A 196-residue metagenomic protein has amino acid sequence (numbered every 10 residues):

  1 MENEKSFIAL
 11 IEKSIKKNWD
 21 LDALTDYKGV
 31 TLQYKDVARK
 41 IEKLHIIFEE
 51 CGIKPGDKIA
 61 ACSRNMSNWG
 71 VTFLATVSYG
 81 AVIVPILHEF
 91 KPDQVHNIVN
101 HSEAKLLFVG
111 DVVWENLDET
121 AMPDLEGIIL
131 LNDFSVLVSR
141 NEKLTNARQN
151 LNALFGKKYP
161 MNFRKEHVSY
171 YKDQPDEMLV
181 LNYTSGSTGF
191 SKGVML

Functional and structural regions predicted by a protein language model:
N3, D20-L74, K91-H96: Conserved AMP-binding/adenylate-forming core of the ANL superfamily
L10, C51, S78-G156: Structural core segment of the AMP-binding/adenylate-forming
W19-D20, R148-Y183, F190: Conserved pre-ATP/AMP-binding loop-to-beta segment of ANL
A38-K43, P175, V180, V194-L196: Conserved structural elements of the adenylate-forming
D57, A81, D176-E177: Surface-exposed loop/turn positions
I59, T76, L107, M178 (+1 more regions): Conserved S/T- and glycine-rich ATP-binding loop of Class I adenylate-forming
A75, G193: Hydrophobic/aromatic ligand-binding patch that stacks against planar heteroaromatic rings of cofactors or nucleotides
